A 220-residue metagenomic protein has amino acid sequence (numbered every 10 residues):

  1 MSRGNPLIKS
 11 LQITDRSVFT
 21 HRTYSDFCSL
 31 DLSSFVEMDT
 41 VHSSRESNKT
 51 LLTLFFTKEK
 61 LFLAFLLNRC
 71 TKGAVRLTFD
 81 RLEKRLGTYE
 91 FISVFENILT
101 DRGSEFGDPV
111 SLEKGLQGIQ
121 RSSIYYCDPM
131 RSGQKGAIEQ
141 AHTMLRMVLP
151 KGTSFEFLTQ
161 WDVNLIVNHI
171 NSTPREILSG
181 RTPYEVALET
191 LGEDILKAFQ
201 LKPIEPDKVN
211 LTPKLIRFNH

Functional and structural regions predicted by a protein language model:
M1-L51: Mobile-element integrase/transposase regions, centering on the N-terminal DNA-binding/Zn-coordinating module
D39, L54, K60, F79 (+4 more regions): Mobile genetic element proteins and their domesticated derivatives, centered on retroelements and DNA transposons
S43-S47, A64-Y89: Active-site beta-loop-alpha junctions of metal-dependent nucleic acid enzymes, especially the RNase H-like/DDE
K49, T57-F62: Coil-to-beta-strand transition motifs
K60-F65, Y126, K151: Short small-residue beta-strand/loop micro-motif enriched in glycine and branched aliphatics
T100-R102, P109-V110, I124-V148, E156-N168: RNase H-like two-metal-ion nuclease catalytic core shared by retroviral integrases and related mobile-element nucleases
S111-S122: Short, surface-exposed basic-aromatic patches at helix termini and helix-loop junctions that form
K151-H220: C-terminal domain-tail junction helix/linker
